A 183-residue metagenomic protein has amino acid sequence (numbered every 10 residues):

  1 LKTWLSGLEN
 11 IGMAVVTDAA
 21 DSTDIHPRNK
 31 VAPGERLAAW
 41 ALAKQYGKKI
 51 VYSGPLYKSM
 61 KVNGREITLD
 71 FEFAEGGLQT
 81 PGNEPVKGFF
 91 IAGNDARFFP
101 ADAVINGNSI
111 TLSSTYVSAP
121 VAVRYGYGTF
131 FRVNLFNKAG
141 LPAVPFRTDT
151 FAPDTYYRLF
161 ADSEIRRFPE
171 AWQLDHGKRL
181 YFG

Functional and structural regions predicted by a protein language model:
K2, S113, R179: Short, flexible, glycine/charge-rich loop motifs used to bind or transfer phosphoryl groups or to couple energy/partner
T3-K87, I165-P169, Y181: Catalytic cores of secreted or luminal carbohydrate-active enzymes
F73-R167: C-terminal beta-sandwich/jelly-roll accessory domains of carbohydrate-active enzymes
A171-G183: Sequence/structural segment immediately N-terminal to covalent heme-attachment motifs in c-type and related
